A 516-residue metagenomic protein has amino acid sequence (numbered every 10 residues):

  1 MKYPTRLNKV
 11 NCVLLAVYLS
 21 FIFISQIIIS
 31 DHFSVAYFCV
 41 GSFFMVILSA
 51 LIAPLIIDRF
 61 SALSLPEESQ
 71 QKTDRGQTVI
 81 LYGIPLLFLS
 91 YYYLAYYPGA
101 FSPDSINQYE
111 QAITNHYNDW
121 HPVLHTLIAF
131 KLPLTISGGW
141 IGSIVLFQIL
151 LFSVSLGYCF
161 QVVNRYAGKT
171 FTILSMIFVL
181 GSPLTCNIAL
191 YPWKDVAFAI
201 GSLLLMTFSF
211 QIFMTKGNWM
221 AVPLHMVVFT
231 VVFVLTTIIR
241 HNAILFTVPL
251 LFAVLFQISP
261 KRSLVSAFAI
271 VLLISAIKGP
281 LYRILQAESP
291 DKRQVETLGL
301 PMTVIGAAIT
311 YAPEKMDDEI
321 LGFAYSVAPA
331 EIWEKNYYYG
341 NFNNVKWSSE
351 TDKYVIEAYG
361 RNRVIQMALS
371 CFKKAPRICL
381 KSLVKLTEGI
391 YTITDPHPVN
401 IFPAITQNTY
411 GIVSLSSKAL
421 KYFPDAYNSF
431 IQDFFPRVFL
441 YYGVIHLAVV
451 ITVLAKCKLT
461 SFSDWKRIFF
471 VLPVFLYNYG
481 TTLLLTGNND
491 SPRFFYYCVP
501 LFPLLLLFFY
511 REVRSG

Functional and structural regions predicted by a protein language model:
G76-I80, C159-G181, I200: Transmembrane-helix signature of polytopic, membrane-embedded enzymes that assemble or transfer cell-envelope glycans
L94-Q108, H116-L132, S137-G139, G360: Extracytoplasmic catalytic/substrate-binding loops of multi-pass membrane glycan-assembly enzymes
I113, Y158, A199-G217, V228-F233 (+2 more regions): Specific aromatic-rich, kink-prone transmembrane helix
G139-S143, S382-V471: Membrane-interface anchor segments at the N-terminal boundary of transmembrane helices in multi-pass membrane enzymes
L146-Y166, L204: Transmembrane-helix motifs of polytopic, lipid-linked glycan transferases
L190-A197, I239: Short acidic/glycine- and proline-prone juxtamembrane loop motifs at membrane-interface regions of multi-pass membrane
H225-R240, L251-V254, I270-S275: Membrane-interface alpha helices of multi-pass inner-membrane proteins
A287-S414: Membrane-proximal stem/loop segments at transmembrane-domain junctions that anchor or position
